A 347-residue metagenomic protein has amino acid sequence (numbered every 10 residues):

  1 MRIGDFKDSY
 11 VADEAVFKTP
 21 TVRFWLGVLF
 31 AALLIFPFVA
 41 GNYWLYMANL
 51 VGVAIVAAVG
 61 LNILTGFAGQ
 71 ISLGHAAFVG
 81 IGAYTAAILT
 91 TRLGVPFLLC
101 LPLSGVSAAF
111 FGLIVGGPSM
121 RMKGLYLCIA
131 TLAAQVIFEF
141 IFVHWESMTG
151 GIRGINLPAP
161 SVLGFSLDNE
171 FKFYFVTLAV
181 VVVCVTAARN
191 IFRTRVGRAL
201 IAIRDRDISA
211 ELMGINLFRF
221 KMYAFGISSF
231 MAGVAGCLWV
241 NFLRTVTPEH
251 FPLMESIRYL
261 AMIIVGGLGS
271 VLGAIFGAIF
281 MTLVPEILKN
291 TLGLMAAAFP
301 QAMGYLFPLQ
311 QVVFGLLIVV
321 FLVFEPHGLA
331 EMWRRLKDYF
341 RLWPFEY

Functional and structural regions predicted by a protein language model:
M1-Y347: Transmembrane alpha-helices and adjacent helix-loop boundaries
